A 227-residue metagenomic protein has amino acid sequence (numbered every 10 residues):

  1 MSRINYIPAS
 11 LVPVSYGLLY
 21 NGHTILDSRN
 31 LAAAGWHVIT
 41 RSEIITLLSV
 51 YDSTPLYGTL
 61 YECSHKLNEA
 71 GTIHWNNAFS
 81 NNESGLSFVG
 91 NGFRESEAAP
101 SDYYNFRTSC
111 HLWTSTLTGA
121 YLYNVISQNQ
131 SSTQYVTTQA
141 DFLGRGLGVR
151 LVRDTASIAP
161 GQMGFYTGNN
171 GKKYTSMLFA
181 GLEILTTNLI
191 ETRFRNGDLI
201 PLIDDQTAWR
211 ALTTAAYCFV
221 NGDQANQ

Functional and structural regions predicted by a protein language model:
M1-Q227: Conserved positions within compact, well-structured domain cores
